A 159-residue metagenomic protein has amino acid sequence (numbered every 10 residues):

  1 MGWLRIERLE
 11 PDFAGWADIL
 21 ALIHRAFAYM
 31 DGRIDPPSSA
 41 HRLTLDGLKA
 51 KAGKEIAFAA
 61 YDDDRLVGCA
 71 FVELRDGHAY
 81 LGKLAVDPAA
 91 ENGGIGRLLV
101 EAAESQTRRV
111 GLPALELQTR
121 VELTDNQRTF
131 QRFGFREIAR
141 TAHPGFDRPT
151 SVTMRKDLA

Functional and structural regions predicted by a protein language model:
M1-A14, A159: Conserved N-terminal entry element of GNAT/NAT acetyltransferase domains
W3, K49, P113-A159: C-terminal "cap" of GNAT-fold acetyltransferases
P11, A21-L48: Conserved GNAT-fold acetyl-CoA-binding loop/helix
G47-A59, Y80: A short helix-loop-beta-strand connector motif used in the catalytic cores of GNAT acetyltransferases and, in some
A59, R65-E73, H78-A85: Conserved beta-strand in the GNAT
L74, D87-G93, V121-E122: Active-site acidic-Proline motif in GNAT/NAT acetyltransferases
V86, N92-S105, R132: Conserved acetyl-CoA-binding loop-helix of GNAT-fold acetyltransferases
